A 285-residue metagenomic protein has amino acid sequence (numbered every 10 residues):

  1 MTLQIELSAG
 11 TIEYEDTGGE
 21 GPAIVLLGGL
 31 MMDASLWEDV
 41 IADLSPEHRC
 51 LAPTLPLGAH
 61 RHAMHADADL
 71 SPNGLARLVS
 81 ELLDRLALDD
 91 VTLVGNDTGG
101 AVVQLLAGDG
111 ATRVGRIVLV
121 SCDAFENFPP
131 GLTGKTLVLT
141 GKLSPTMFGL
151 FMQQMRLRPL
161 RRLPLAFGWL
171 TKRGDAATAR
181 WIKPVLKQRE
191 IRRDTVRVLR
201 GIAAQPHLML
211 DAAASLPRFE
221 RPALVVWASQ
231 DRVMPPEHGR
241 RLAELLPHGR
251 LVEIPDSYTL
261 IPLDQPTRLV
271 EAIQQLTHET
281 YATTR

Functional and structural regions predicted by a protein language model:
Q4, C50-A52, N96, L251: Conserved beta-strand scaffold positions in the cores of enzyme catalytic domains, especially in NTP/NDP-utilizing
L7-D16: A short loop-to-beta-strand scaffold at the N-terminal edge of the catalytic core in hydrolase folds
Y14, V25, W37, L44 (+8 more regions): Generic structural signal for small/hydrophobic residues in well-ordered secondary structure, especially within
D16-H62: Conserved HGGG/HGGXW glycine-rich cap/lid loop of the alpha/beta-hydrolase fold
L30-M31, P56-S80, R85, V94 (+4 more regions): Flexible "cap/lid" subdomain of the alpha/beta-hydrolase fold that forms the substrate-access gate
S257-P266, V270: Catalytic histidine-centered segment of alpha/beta-hydrolase-like enzymes
A272-T280: C-terminal alpha-helix
Y281-R285: Alpha/beta-hydrolase-fold serine-hydrolase catalytic core, especially in secreted/extracellular enzymes
